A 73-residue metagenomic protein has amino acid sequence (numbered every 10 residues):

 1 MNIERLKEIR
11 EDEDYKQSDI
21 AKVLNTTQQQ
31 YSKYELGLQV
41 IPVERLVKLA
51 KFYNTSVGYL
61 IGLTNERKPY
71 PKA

Functional and structural regions predicted by a protein language model:
N2, L6, S56-V57: Hydrophobic side chains within well-formed alpha-helices
E4-V23, K48: Short basic helix-loop element that most often maps to the first helix and adjoining turn of HTH DNA-binding modules
D12, I61-A73: Short, charged recognition helix plus adjacent turn of helix-turn-helix-like nucleic-acid-binding domains
N25, E44-Y59: DNA major-groove recognition helix of helix-turn-helix/homeodomain DNA-binding modules
N25-V40: Recognition helix of helix-turn-helix/homeodomain-like DNA-binding domains that insert into the DNA major groove
E35, Y53, I61-T64: DNA major-groove recognition helix of helix-turn-helix
